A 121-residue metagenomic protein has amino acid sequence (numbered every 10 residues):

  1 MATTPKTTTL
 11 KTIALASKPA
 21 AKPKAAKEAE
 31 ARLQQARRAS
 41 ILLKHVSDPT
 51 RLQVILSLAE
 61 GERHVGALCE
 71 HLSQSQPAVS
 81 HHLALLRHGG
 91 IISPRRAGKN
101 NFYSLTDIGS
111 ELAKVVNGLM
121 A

Functional and structural regions predicted by a protein language model:
M1-V46, E111, N117: N-terminal leader segment of winged-helix/HTH proteins
A20-P23, P77-L83: Short, functional N-terminal and low-complexity linear motifs
L33, R37-P77, A97, N101-I108: N-terminal helix-turn-helix DNA-binding core of bacterial DNA-binding proteins
P49, L86, V115: Solvent-exposed, charged/polar functional surfaces in cytosolic regulatory/catalytic domains
E70, H81, R87-H88: Alpha-helical residues within the helix-turn-helix
S104, A113-A121: C-terminal edge and immediately downstream basic/flexible tail or linker adjoining helix-turn-helix-like DNA-binding
